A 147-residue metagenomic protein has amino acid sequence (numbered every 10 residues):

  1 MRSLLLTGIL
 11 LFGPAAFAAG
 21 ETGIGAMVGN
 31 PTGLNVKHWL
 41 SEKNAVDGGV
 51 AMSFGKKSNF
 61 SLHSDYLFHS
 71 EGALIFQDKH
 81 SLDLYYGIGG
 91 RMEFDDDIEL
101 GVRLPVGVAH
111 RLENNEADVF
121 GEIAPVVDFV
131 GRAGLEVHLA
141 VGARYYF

Functional and structural regions predicted by a protein language model:
M1-G20: Cleavable N-terminal export/targeting peptides
A16-E21, K43, E71-D83, D96-I98 (+1 more regions): Short loop/turn motifs that connect adjacent beta-strands in outer-membrane beta-barrel proteins
A19-N30, L40, N44-F54, L84-F94 (+1 more regions): Transmembrane beta-strand segments that form the barrel wall of outer-membrane beta-barrel proteins
G20, N30-T32, K56-L62, L82 (+2 more regions): Residues that define the transmembrane beta-barrel architecture of outer-membrane proteins
A26, L34-H38, V50, S64-S70 (+4 more regions): Residues on the lipid-exposed face of transmembrane beta-strands in outer-membrane beta-barrel proteins
T32-L34, F54-S58, G72-L74, F94-D96 (+2 more regions): Gram-negative outer-membrane beta-barrel proteins
E42-D78: N-terminal, post-signal-peptide region of Sec/Tat-exported proteins
K57, E113-F147: Predominantly the C-terminal beta-signal and adjacent terminal strand-loop region of outer-membrane beta-barrel
